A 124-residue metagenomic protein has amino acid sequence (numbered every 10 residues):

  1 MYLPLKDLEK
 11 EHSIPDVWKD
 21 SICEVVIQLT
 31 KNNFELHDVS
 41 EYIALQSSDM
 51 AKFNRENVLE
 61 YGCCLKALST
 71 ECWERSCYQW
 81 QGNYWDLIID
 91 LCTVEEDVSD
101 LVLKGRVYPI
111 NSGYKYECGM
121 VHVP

Functional and structural regions predicted by a protein language model:
M1-E24: Short, low-complexity N-terminal intrinsically disordered segments enriched in polar/charged residues
L29, N57-V58, P109: Hydrophobic, Leu/Ile/Phe/Ala-enriched alpha-helical segments that form helix-helix packing faces
K31-Q46: Short, well-ordered alpha-helical segments enriched in acidic and aromatic residues
L45-L59: Short, charge-rich amphipathic alpha-helical segments embedded in non-transmembrane helical bundles/solenoids
N57-V98: Surface-exposed, charged secondary-structure patches
V98-P124: Short beta-strand edge/turn micro-motifs at domain boundaries
